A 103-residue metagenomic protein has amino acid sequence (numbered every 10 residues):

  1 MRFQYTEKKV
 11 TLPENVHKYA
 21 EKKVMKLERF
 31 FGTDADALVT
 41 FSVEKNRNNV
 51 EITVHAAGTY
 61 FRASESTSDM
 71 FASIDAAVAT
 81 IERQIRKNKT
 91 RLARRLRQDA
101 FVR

Functional and structural regions predicted by a protein language model:
M1-R103: N-terminal, polar/charged subdomain of small-to-medium soluble alpha/beta proteins
